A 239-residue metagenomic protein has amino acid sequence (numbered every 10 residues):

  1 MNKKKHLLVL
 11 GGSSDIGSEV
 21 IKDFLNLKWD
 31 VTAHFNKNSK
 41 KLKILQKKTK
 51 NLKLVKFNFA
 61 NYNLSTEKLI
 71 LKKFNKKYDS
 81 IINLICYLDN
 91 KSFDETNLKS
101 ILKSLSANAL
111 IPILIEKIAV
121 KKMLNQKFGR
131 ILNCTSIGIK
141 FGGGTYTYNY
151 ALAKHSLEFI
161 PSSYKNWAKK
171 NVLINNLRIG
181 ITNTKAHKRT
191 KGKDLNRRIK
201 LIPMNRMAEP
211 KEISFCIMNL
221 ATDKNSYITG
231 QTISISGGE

Functional and structural regions predicted by a protein language model:
S13, I21: N-terminal Rossmann NAD(P)H-binding glycine-rich loop of SDR-like oxidoreductase domains
L64, K72, C86-L102, T145-N149 (+1 more regions): Conserved mid-core segment of classical short-chain dehydrogenase/reductases
Y87, D94-L114, F128, L132 (+2 more regions): Catalytic Tyr-X3-Lys loop
A107-Q126, K165-N166, T222: Amphipathic alpha-helical dimer-interface segment in Rossmann-like NAD(P)H-dependent oxidoreductases
R130-S156, P161-K169, I181: Catalytic loop of short-chain dehydrogenase/reductase
N171-L173, I228-G230: Short, small/polar-rich loop/turn modules that mediate ligand/substrate recognition or access, typified
I202-I213: A conserved structural motif in NAD(P)-dependent oxidoreductases
T229-E239: Short C-terminal tail/terminal secondary-structure segment of NAD(P)H-dependent dehydrogenase/reductase domains
